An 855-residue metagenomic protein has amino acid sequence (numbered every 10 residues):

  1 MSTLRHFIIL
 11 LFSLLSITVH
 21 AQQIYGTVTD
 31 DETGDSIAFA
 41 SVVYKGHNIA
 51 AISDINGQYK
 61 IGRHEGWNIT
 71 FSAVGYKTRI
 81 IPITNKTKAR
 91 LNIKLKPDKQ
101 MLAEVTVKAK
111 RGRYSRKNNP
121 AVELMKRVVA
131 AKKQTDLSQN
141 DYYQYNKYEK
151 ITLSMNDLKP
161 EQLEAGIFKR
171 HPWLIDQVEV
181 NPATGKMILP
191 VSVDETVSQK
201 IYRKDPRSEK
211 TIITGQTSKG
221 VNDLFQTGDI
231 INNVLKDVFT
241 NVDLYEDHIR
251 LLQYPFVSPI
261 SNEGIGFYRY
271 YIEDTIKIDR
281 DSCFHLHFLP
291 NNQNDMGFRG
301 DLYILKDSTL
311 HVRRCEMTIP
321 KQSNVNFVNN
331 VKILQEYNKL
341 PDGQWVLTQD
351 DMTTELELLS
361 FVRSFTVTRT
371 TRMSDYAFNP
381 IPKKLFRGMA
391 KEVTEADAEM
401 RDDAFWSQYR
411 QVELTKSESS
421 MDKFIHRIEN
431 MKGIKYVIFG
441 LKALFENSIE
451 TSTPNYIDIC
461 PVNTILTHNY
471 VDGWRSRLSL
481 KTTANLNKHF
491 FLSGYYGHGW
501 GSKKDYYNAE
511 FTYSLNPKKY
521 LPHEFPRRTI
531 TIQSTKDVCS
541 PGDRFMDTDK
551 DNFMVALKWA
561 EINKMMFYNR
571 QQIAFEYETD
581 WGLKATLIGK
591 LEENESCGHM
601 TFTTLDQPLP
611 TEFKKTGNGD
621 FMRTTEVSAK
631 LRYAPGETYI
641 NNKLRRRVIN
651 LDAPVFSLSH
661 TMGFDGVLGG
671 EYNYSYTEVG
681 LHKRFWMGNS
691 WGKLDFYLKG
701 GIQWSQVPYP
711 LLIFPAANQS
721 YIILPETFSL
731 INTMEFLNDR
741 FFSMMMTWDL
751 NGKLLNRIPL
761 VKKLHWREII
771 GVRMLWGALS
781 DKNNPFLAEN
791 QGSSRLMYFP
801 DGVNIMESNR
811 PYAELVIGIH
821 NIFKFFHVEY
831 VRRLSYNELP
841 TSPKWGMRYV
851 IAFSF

Functional and structural regions predicted by a protein language model:
I24, D31-G46: Short, ordered, surface-exposed loop/turn motifs in non-cytosolic proteins
I24-D30, G57, I93: A short, amphipathic beta-strand motif
T29, S41, A73-Y76, R90-L137: Short, acidic, small-residue-rich periplasmic hinge/interaction motif at the N-terminus of Gram-negative outer-membrane
G34-A38, K60-W67: Short Pro-Gly-centered beta-turn/loop motif in secreted/extracellular proteins
Y44-G46, N68-I81: A short, solvent-exposed loop/turn motif at the edges and junctions of modular extracellular/periplasmic domains
N48-Q58: Short, acidic Ser/Thr/Gly-rich low-complexity loop/linker segments typical of extracellular and cell-surface proteins
R111-C283, L289-G297, L359-T467, E561-I562 (+4 more regions): Structured extracytoplasmic
Y254-F256, F378, R387-F855: Exposed, low-structure sequence patches enriched in small/polar residues
